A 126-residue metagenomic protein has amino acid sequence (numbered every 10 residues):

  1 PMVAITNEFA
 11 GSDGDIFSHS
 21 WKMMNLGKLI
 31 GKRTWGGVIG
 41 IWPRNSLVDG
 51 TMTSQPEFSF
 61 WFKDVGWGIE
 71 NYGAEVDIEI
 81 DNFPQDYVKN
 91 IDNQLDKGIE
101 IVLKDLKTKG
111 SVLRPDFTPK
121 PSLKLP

Functional and structural regions predicted by a protein language model:
P1-P126: C-terminal "post-core" interaction segments
